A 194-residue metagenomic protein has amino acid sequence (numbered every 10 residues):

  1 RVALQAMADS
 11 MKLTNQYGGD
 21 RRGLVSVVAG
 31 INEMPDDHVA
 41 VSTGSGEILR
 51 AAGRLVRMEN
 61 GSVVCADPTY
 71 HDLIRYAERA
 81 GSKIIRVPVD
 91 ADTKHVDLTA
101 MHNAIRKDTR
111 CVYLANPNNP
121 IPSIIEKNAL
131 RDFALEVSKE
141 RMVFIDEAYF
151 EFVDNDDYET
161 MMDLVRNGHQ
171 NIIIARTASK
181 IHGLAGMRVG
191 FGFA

Functional and structural regions predicted by a protein language model:
R1-A51: N-terminal small-domain helix-loop-helix segment of the aminotransferase-like
A6, D20, R166-A194: Conserved core segment of the aminotransferase class I/II
P35-V39, N60-S62, E147, Q170-N171: Short acidic capping loops at alpha-helix termini that bridge into adjacent secondary structure
L55-Y76: Conserved PLP-anchoring active-site segment centered on the Schiff-base-forming lysine
D67, R86-A91: Short beta->alpha connector loops at strand-helix junctions that form conserved, small/polar/Pro-enriched
Y70, A80-I84: A short helix-loop-beta submotif of the ANL/AMP-binding
E78, H95-K107, P120-V143, E147-H182: Active-site pre-lysine segment of PLP-dependent enzymes
I84-P88, C111-P117, V143-E147: Short beta-strands and strand-loop turn motifs
